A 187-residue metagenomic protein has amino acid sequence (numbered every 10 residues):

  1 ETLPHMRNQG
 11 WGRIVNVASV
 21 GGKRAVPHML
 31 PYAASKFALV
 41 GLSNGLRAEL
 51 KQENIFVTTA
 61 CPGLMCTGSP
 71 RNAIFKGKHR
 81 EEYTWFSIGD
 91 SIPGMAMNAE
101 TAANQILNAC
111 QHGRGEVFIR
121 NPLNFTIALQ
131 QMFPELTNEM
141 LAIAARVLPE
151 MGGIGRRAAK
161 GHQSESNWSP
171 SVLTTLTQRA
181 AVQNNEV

Functional and structural regions predicted by a protein language model:
E1-G10: A short helix-coil junction within the Rossmann-fold of NAD(P)-dependent oxidoreductases
M6, R24, G45-I55: Active-site-adjacent segment of SDR/Rossmann-fold oxidoreductases
S19: Residue(s) in the substrate-gating loop at a strand-loop-helix junction that position the organic substrate next
R24-L30: Active-site loop immediately N-terminal to the catalytic Tyr-X3-Lys motif of short-chain dehydrogenase/reductase
S35: Active-site helix of classical SDR
A38, L42-L46, L50, A60: Hydrophobic alpha-helix immediately C-terminal to the catalytic Tyr-X-X-X-Lys motif of short-chain
Q52-M132, T137-V147: SDR active-site lid
M140-V187: Non-catalytic terminal and boundary segments that flank Rossmann-like NAD(P)-dependent oxidoreductase
